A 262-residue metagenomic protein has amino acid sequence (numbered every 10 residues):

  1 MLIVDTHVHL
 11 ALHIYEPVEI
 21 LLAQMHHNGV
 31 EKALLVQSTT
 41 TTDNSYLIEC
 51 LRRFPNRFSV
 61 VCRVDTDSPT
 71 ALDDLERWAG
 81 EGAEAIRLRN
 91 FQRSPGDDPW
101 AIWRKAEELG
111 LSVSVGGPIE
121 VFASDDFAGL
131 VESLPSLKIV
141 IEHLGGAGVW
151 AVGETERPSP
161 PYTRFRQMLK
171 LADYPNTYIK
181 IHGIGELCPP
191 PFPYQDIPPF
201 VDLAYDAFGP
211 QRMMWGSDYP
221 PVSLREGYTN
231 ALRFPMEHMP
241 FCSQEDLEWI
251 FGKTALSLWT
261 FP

Functional and structural regions predicted by a protein language model:
M1-T6, Y15-K32, D202-L203, A207-M214 (+1 more regions): Mid-to-C-terminal alpha-helical segments outside catalytic/metal-binding sites
I3-V8, A33-V36, F58-C62, I86-L88 (+4 more regions): Hydrophobic faces of well-ordered beta-strands that scaffold small-molecule active sites in alpha/beta enzyme cores
H7, M25, L47, W78 (+7 more regions): Conserved, mostly hydrophobic/aromatic
A11-E16, V36-S45, D65-A71, Q92-D97 (+5 more regions): Acidic-and-aromatic substrate-binding clefts and catalytic sites of carbohydrate-active enzymes
H13, P17-V36, S45-R53, E76: Alpha-helical scaffold segments that flank or form the walls of functional sites
Q24-E31, P55-R57, E81-A83, L137-K138 (+3 more regions): Active-site gating loops and adjacent loop-to-helix segments of metal-dependent hydrolytic enzymes
T42-G129, I184: Active-site gating/metal-coordination segments in enzymes
R93-M214: Catalytic pocket-lining loop regions of alpha/beta-barrel enzymes, especially the amidohydrolase/enolase/GH5 lineages
